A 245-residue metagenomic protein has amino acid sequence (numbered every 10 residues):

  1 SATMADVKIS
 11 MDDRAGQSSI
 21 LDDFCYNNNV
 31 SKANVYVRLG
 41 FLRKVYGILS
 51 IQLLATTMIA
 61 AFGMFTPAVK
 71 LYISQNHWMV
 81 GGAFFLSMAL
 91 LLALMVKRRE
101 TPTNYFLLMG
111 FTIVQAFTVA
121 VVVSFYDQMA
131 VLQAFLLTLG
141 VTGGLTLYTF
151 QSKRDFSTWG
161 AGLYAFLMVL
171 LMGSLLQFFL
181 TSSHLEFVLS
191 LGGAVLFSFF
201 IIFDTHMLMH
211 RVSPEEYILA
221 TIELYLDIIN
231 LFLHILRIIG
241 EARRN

Functional and structural regions predicted by a protein language model:
S1-N245: A hydrophobic alpha-helical transmembrane-helix feature that marks the membrane cores and membrane-interface segments
